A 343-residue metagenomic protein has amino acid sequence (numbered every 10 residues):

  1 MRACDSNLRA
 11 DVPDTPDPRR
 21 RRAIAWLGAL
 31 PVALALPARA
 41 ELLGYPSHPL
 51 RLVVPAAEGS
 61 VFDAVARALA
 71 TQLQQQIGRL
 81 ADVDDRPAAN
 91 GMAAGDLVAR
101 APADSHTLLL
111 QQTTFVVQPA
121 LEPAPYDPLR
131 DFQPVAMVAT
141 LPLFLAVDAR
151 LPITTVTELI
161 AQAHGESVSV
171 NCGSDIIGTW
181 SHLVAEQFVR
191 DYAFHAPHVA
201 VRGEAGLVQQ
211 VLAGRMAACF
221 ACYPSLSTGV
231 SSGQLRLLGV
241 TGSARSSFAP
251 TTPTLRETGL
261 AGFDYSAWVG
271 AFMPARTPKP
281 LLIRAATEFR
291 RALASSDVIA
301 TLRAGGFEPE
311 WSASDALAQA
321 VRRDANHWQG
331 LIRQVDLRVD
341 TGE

Functional and structural regions predicted by a protein language model:
M1-L34: N-terminal secretory signal peptides
L36-R39: Sec/Tat signal peptide C-region and signal peptidase I cleavage site
E41-R130, F194-A217, G229, W311 (+1 more regions): N-terminal (or domain-start) structured segment
S47-P49, R190-Y192, K279-E343: An extracytoplasmic/periplasmic, membrane-proximal ligand-sensing/linker region
R100-H106, A120-G206, L255, W268-T301: Hinge/capping helix and adjacent helix->loop/strand transition within the periplasmic-binding protein
T113-P123, Q187-D191, A218-T252: A ligand-binding cleft/hinge motif common to bilobed small-molecule-binding domains
T140, L226-A294, D340: C-terminal lobe and pocket-closing loops of periplasmic/extracytoplasmic Venus-flytrap solute-binding proteins
